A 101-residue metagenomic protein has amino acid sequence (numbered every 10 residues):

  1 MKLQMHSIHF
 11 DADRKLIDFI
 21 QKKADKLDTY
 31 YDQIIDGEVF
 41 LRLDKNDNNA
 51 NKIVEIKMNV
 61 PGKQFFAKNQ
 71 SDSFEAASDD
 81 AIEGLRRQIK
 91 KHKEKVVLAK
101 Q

Functional and structural regions predicted by a protein language model:
M1-Q101: N-terminal, polar/charged subdomain of small-to-medium soluble alpha/beta proteins
